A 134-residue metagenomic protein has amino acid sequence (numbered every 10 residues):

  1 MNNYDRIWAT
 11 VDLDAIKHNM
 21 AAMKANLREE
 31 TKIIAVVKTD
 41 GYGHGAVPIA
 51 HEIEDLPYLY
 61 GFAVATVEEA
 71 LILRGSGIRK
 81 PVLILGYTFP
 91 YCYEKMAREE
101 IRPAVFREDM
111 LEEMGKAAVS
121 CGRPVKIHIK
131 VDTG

Functional and structural regions predicted by a protein language model:
N2-T10, A15-H18, R28-G134: Active-site-proximal beta-alpha core segment in soluble small-molecule metabolic enzymes
